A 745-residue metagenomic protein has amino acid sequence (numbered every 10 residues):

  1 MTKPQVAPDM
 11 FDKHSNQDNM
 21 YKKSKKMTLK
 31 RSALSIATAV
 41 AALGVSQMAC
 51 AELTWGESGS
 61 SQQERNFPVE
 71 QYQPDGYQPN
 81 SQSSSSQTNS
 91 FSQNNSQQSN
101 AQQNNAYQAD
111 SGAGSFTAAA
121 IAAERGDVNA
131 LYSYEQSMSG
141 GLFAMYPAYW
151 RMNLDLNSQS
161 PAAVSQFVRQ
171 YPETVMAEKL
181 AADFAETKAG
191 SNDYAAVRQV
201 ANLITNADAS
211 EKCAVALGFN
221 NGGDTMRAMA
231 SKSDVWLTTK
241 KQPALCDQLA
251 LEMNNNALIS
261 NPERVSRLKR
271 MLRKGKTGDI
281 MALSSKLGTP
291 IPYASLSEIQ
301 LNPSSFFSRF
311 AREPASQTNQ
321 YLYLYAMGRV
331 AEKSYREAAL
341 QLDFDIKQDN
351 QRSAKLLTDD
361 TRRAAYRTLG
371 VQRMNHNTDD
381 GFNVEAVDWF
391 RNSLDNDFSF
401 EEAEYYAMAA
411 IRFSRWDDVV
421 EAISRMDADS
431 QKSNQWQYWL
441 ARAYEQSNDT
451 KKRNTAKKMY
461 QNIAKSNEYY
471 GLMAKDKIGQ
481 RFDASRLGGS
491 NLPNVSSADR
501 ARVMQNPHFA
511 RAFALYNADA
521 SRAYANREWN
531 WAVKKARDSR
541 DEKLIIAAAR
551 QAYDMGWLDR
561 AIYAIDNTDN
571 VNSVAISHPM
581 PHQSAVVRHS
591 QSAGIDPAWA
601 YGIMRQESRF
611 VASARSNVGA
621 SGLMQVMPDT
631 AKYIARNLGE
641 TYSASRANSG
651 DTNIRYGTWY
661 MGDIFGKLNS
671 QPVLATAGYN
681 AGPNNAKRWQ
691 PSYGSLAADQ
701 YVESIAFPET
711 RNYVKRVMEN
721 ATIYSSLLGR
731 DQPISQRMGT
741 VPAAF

Functional and structural regions predicted by a protein language model:
T2-C50, V717: Gram-negative bacterial Sec-dependent N-terminal signal peptides
I36-T38, A49-G76, N80, F91-S96 (+3 more regions): N-terminal leader/linker segments that initiate helical-solenoid repeat arrays
Y107-S115, G126-D127, S139-Y146, S158-S160 (+20 more regions): Generic helix N-cap/helix-start motif at coil->alpha-helix transitions
A120, N153, E186, L217 (+7 more regions): Residue-level recognition of tetratricopeptide repeat
R125, L154, S158, T187 (+9 more regions): Structural motif corresponding to the intra-repeat A-B loop/turn of tetratricopeptide repeats
A130-E135, S160-Q170, Y194-L203, T225-T238 (+12 more regions): Alpha-helical repeat scaffolds
R151-N153, V168-P172, A181-E186, G190 (+2 more regions): Alpha-helical adaptor scaffolds
K355, D388-F390, F413, T450 (+3 more regions): Catalytic glycan-binding domains that act on GlcNAc-containing polysaccharides
